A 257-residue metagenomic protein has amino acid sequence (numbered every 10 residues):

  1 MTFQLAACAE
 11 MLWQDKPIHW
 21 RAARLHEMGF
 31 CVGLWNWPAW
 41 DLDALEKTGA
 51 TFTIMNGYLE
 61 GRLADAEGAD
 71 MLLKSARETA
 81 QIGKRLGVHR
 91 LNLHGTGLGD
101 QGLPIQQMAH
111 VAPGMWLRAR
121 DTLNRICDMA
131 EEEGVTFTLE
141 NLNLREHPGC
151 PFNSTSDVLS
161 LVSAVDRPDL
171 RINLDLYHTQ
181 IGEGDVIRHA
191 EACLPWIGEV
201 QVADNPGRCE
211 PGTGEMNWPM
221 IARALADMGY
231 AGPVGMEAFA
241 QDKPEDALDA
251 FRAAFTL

Functional and structural regions predicted by a protein language model:
M1-M28, P38, G87-H89, L98-L103 (+3 more regions): Histidine-acidic metal/acid-base catalytic patches
H19-N36, T51-A64: N-terminal substrate-binding region of glycoside hydrolase catalytic domains
C31, T51, H89, T136 (+1 more regions): Residue-level detector of anion-binding/catalytic polar loops
G33-N36, T53-N56, N92, T138 (+2 more regions): Conserved beta-strand positions in the central sheet of alpha/beta enzyme cores
P38-E46: Active-site-adjacent beta->alpha loops and helix N-cap segments on the catalytic face of soluble alpha/beta enzymes
R62-E67, E210: Short, charged, surface-exposed secondary-structure boundary motifs
D65-R171, I181: Active-site acidic/histidine proton-transfer and metal-coordination neighborhood in alpha/beta enzyme cores
